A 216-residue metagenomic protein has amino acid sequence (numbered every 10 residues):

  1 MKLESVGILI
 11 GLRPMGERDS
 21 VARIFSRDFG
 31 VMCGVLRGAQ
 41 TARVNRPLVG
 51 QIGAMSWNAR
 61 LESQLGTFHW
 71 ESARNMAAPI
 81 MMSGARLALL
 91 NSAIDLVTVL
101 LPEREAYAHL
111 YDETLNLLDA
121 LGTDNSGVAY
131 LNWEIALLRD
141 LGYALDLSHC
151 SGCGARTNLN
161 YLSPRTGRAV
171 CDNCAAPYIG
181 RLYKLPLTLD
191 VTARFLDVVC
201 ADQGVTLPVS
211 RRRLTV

Functional and structural regions predicted by a protein language model:
M1-V21, F25-V216: Non-catalytic alpha-helical scaffolds and adjoining flexible linkers that form interface surfaces for assembly
